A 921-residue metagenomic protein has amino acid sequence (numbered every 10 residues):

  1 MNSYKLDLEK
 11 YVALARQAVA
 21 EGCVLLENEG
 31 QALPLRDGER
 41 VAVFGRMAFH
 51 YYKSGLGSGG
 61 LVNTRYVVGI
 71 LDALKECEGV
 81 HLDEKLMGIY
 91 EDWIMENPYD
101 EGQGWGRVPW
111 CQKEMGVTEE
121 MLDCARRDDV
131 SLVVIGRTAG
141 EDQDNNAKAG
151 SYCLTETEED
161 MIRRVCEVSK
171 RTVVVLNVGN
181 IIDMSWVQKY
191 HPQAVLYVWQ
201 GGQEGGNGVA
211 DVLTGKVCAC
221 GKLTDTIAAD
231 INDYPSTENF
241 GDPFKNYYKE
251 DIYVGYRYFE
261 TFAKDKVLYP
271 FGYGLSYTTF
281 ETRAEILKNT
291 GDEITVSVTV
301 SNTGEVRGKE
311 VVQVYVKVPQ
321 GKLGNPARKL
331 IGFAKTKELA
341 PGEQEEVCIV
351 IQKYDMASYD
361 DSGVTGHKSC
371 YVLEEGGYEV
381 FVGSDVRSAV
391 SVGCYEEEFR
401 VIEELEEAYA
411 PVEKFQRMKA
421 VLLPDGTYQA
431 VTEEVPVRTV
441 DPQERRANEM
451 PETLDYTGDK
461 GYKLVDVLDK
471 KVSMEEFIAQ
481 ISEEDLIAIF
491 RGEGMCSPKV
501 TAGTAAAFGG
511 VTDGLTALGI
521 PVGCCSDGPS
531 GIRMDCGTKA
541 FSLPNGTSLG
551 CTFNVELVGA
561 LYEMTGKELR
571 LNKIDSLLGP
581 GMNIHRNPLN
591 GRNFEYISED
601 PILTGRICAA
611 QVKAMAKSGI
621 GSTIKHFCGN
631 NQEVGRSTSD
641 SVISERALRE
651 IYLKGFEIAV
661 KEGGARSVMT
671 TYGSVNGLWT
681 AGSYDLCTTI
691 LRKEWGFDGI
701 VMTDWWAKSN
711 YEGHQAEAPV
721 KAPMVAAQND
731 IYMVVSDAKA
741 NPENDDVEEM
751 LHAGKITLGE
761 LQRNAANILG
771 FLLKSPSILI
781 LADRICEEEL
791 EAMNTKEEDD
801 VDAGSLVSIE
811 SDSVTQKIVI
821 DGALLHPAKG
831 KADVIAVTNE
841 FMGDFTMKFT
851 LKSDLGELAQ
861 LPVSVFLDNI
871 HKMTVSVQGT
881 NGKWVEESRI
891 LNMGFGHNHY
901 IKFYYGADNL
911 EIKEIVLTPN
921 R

Functional and structural regions predicted by a protein language model:
M1-S388, E403-T850, P862-A907, E914-R921: Glycoside hydrolase catalytic-domain context in secreted enzymes
F399-R400: Residues forming the flavin
L855: His-enriched metal-coordination microenvironments in redox/metal-binding proteins
